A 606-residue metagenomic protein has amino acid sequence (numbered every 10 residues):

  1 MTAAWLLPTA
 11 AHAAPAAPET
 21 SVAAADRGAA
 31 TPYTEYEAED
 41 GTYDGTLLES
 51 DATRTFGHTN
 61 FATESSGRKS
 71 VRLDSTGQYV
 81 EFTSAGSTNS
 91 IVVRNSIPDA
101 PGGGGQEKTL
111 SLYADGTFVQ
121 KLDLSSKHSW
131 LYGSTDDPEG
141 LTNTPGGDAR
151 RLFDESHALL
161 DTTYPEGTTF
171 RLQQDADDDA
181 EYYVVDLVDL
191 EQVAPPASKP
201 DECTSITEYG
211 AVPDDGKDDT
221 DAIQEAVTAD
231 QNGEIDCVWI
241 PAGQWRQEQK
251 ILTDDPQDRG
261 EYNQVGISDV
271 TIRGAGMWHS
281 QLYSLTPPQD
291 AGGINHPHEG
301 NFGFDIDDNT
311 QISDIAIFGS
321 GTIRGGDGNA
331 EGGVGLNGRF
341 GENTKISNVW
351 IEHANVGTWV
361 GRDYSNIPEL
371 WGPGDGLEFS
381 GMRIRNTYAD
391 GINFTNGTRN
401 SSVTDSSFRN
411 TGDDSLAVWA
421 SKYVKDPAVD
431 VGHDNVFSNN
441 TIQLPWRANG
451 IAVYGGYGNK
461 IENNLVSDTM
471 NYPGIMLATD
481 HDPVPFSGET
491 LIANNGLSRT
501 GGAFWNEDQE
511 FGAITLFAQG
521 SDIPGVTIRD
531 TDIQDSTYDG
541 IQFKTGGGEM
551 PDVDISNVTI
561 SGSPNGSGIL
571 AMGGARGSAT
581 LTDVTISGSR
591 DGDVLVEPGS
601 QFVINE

Functional and structural regions predicted by a protein language model:
M1-P18: Secretory targeting and sorting signals
P18-P200, R529: Extracytoplasmic
T59-S65, S129-S156, A211, I251-N263 (+4 more regions): Surface-exposed intrinsically disordered loops and tails
G77, D177, K199, I235 (+2 more regions): Extracellular beta-strand-rich, repetitive "passenger/adhesive" scaffolds that bind or process carbohydrates
I206-I240: Acidic Gly/Asp/Thr-rich repetitive segments characteristic of extracellular carbohydrate-active and adhesion proteins
T207, D269, R273-W278, D308-G319 (+12 more regions): Right-handed parallel beta-helix
Q224-D230, R246-R273, Q281-D314, G319-G341 (+2 more regions): Extracellular beta-strand-rich solenoid/capping regions of secreted or surface-exposed proteins that bind or remodel
I235-D236, Q249-I251, M277, Q281-P287 (+12 more regions): Short glycine/acidic-rich loop motifs that flank beta-strands on beta-rich extracellular proteins
